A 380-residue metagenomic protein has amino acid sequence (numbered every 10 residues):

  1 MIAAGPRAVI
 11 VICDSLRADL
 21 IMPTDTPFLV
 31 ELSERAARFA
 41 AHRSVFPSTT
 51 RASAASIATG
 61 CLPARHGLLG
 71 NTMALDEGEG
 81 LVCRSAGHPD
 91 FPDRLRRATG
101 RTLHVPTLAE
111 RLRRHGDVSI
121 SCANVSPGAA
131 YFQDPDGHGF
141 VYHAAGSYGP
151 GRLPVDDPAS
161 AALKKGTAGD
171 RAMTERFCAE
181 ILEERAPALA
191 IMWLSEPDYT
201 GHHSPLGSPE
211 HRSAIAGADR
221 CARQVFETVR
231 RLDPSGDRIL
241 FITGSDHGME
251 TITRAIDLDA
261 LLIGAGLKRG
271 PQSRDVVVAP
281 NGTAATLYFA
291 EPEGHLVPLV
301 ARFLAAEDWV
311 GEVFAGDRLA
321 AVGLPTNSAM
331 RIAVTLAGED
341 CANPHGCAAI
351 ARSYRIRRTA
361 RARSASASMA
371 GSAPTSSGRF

Functional and structural regions predicted by a protein language model:
A4-A8, H115-S119, R185-A190, D237-R238 (+1 more regions): Loop/turn elements at helix/coil->beta-strand transitions in domains of secreted/extracellular proteins
V9-I10, F28, G217-L261: Metal-dependent active-site segment of extracytoplasmic phospho-/sulfohydrolases and closely related
I21-L68, I120: Short, structured active-site-proximal loop/turn typified by the sulfatase FGly-forming signature C/S-X-P-X-R
A40-S48, K268-T283: A short, conserved beta-to-alpha structural element at the edge of catalytic cores that scaffolds binding
T50-A52, T251-D257, L262, P280-T283 (+2 more regions): Short, solvent-exposed loop/turn segments at the edges of secondary structure
C61-S208, L296, A305-W309, N343: His/Asp/Glu-rich, glycine-adjacent segments that coordinate divalent cations and/or stabilize oxyanion chemistry on
V105, R274-F380: Active-site neighborhoods of enzymes that stabilize oxyanions during catalysis
H203-D219: Active-site-proximal segments of metal-dependent phosphoesterases and phosphodiesterases across multiple
